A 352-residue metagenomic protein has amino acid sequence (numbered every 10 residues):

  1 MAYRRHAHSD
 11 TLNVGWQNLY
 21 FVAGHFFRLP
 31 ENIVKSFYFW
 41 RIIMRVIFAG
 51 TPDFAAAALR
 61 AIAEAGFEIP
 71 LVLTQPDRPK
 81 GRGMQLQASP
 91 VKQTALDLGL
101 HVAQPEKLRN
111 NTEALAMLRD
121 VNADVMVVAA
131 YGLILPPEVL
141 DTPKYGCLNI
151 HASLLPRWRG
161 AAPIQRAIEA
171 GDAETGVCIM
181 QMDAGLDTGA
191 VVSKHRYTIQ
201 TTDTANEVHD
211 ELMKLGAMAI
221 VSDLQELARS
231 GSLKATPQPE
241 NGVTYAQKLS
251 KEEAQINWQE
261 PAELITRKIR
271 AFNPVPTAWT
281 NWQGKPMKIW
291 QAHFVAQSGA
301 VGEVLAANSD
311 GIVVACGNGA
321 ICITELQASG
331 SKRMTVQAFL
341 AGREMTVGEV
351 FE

Functional and structural regions predicted by a protein language model:
R5-H6, N318: Residue-level detector of bioactive/disordered segments in secreted/extracellular proteins and virion assembly
H6-A7, P30-N32, I42-I43, M287-W290 (+1 more regions): Small/flexible residues
A7-S9, V14, V22: Short hydrophobic alpha-helical segments enriched in small aliphatic residues
H8-S9, I33, K251, Q283: Intrinsically disordered, low-complexity regions enriched in Ser/Pro/Gly/Gln/His and often acidic
L19-F21, F27, E31-P274, G319-C322 (+2 more regions): One-carbon transfer enzymes
Q259-E352: An anion-binding loop in the catalytic cleft
